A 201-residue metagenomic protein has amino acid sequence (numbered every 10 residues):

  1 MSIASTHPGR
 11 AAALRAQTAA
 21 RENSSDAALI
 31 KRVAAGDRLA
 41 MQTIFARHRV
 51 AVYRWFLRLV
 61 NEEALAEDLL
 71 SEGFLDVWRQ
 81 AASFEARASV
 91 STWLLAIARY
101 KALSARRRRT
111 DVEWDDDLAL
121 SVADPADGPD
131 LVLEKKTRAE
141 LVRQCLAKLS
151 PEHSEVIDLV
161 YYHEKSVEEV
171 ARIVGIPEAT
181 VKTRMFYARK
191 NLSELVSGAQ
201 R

Functional and structural regions predicted by a protein language model:
M1-A35, L39, T43, R47 (+3 more regions): Intrinsic, short, N-terminal disordered tails of RNA polymerase sigma-factor systems
A34-A35, R58-E63, S71-S89, R108-T110 (+1 more regions): Sigma70-family region 2
H48, R184-Y187: Residues within the DNA-recognition helix of helix-turn-helix
R54, D68-L75, A88-Y100: Structural recognition of an alpha-helix C-terminal capping motif at a helix-to-coil junction
G73, I97, I157, V170-A171 (+1 more regions): Hydrophobic positions on the alpha-helical face of helix-turn-helix-like DNA-binding modules
R79-A86, A96-D116, K135, Y187: Arg/Lys-rich amphipathic alpha helix in sigma70-family domain 2
R106, M185, L192, V196: DNA major-groove recognition helix of helix-turn-helix
